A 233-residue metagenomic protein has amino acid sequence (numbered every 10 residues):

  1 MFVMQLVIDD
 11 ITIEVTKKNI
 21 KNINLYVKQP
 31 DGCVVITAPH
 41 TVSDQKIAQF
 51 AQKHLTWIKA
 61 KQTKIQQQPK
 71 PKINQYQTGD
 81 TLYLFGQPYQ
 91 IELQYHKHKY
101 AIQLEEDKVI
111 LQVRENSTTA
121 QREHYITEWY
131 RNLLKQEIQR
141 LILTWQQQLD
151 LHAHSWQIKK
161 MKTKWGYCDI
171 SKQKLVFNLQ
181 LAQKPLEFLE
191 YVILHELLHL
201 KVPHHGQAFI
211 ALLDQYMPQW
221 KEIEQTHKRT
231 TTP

Functional and structural regions predicted by a protein language model:
M1-Y191, L200-P233: Active-site-proximal or metal-binding-adjacent scaffold patches in catalytic folds
E196: Walker B catalytic acidic pair
